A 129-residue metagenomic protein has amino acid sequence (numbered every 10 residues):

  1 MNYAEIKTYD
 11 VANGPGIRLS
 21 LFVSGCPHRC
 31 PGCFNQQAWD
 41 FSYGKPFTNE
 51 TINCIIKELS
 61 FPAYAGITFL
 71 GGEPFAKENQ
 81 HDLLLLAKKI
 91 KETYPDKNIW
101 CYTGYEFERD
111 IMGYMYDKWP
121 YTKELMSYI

Functional and structural regions predicted by a protein language model:
M1-Y3, I17, N35-C101, Y105-M115: Conserved Radical SAM active-site core
N2-R29: N-terminal pre-triad scaffold of radical SAM enzymes
Y9-G14, E50, E78, I129: Surface-exposed loop/turn and secondary-structure junction residues enriched for glycine/proline
Y116-I129: Radical SAM/AdoMet-radical enzyme domain recognition
